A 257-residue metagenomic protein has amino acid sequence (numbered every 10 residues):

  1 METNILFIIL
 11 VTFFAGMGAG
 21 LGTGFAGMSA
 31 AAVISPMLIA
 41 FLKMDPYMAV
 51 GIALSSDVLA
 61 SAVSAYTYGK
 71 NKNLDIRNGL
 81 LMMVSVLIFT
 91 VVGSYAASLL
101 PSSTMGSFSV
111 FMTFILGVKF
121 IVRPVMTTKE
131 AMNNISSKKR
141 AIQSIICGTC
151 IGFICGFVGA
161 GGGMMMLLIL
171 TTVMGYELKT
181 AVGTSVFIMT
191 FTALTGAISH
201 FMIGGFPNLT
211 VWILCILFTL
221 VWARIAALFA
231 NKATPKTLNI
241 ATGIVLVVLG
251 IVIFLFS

Functional and structural regions predicted by a protein language model:
M1-L21, S35, I39-F41, P46 (+3 more regions): Juxtamembrane transmembrane-helix boundary motif
T3-I8, T12, S55-Y66, G161-L170 (+1 more regions): Hydrophobic, membrane-facing alpha-helical anchors
G20, V50-V58, V182-A193, L246: Transmembrane helix-bundle signature of multi-pass membrane transporters/permeases
F25-I34, G159-I169: Transmembrane helix boundary and interhelical junction motifs in multipass membrane proteins
M44-I52, R77-N78, G175-V186: Membrane-interface alpha-helices at helix entry/exit sites of multi-pass transporters
S56, T184-H200, T210-A223: A small-residue-rich subset of transmembrane alpha-helices
A60-V63, L116-K119, T192-T195, L249: Membrane-embedded alpha-helical transmembrane segments of multi-pass integral membrane proteins
T128-K129, A160-M165, Y176-T180: Short, structured loop/turn "capping" segments at alpha-beta junctions
